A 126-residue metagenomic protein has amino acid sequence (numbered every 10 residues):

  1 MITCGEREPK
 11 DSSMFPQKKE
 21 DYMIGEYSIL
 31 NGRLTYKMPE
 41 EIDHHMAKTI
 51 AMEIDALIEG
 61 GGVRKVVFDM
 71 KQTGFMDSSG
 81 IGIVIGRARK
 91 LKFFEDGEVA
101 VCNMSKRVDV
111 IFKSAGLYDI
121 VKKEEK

Functional and structural regions predicted by a protein language model:
M1-Y22: N-terminal amphipathic/basic-hydrophobic helices that include classical n-h-c signal peptides and signal-anchor
R7-E8, Y27-N31, R87: Short helix-onset patch at the extreme N-terminus, typifying the N->h transition of secretory signal peptides
E8-S13, H45, S79, K126: Intrinsically disordered, low-complexity regions of eukaryotic proteins
S13-F15, A88-K90, E124: Ubiquitous "structural anchor" signal
F15-M52, M70: STAS-typified acidic loop motif
E41-I120: Amphipathic alpha-helical interaction surfaces in cytosolic regulatory modules
I120-K126: Short acidic-hydrophobic, aromatic-tinged amphipathic segments that line or gate anion-handling sites
